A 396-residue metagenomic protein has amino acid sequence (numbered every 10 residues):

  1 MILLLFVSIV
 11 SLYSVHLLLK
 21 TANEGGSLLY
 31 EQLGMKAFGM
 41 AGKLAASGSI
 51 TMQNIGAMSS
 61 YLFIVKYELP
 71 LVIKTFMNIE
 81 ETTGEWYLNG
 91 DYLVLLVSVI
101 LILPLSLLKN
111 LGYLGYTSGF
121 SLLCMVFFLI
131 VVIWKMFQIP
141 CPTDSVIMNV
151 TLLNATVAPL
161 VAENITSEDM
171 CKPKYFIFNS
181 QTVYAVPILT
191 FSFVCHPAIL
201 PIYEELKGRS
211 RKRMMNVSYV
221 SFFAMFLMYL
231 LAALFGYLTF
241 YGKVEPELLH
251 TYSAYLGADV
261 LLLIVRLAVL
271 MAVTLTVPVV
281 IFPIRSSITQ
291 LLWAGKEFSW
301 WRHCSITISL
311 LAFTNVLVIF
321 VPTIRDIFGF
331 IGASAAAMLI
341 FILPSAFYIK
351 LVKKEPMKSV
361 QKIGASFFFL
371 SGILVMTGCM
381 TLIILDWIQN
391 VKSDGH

Functional and structural regions predicted by a protein language model:
M1, K109-N110, F320-I324: Transmembrane helix interruption/hinge and helix-loop junction motifs
M1-E24: Extracellular loop-to-transmembrane helix junctions
V7-S11, T51-S59, L123-C124, A224-M228: Membrane-embedded alpha-helical segments of transport systems, primarily multispan ion/solute transporters
V10-S14, M125, A336-L343: Alpha-helical transmembrane segments and their membrane-interface exit regions
N23, S27-S47, S59-L96, S118-S121 (+3 more regions): Membrane-interfacial loop- and helix-cap regions that link adjacent transmembrane helices in polytopic membrane proteins
